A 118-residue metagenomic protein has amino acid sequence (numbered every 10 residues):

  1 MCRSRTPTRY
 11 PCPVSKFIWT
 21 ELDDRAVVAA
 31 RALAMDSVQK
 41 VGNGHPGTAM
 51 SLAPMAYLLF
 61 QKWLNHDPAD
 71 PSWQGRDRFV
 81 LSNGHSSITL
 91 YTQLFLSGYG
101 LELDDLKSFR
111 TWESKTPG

Functional and structural regions predicted by a protein language model:
S4-T6: Phospho-regulated RS/SR low-complexity segments
W19-E21, S37-P46, Q74-S82: A short glycine/serine-rich beta->alpha loop
E21-R25, A29: N-terminal accessory segments
A30, T48-L52: Hydrophobic (often cysteine-bearing) scaffold residues that line and stabilize catalytic clefts of nucleotide/cofactor
S51-G118: Cofactor-binding active-site loop characterized by glycine-rich and histidine/acidic residues
